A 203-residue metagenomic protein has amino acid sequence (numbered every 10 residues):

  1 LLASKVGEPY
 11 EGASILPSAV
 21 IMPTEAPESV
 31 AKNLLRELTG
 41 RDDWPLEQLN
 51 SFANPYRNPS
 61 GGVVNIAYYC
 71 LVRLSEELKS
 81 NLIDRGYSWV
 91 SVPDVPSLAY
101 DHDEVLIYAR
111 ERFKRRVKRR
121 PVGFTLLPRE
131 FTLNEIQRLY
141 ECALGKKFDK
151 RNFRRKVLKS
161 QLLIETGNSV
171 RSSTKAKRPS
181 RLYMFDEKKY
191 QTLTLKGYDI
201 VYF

Functional and structural regions predicted by a protein language model:
L1-I15: N-terminal strand-loop-strand
S14-T24, T125-L126: Short histidine-centered catalytic/ligand-binding loop motif
E28-K32, R36-K79, D94, R116-G123 (+1 more regions): Active-site segment of metal-dependent pyrophosphate-handling enzymes, primarily the Nudix hydrolase catalytic core
Y69, K79-V117, R129-N134, N152-Q161 (+1 more regions): NUDIX/MutT-family hydrolases
R138-K147: Short helix-coil junctions and helix-kink-helix linkers
K146-S172: Positively charged, solvent-exposed patches that mediate nucleic-acid binding
E165-F203: Long, intrinsically disordered, low-complexity Ser/Thr/Pro-rich regulatory/activation regions of nuclear proteins
